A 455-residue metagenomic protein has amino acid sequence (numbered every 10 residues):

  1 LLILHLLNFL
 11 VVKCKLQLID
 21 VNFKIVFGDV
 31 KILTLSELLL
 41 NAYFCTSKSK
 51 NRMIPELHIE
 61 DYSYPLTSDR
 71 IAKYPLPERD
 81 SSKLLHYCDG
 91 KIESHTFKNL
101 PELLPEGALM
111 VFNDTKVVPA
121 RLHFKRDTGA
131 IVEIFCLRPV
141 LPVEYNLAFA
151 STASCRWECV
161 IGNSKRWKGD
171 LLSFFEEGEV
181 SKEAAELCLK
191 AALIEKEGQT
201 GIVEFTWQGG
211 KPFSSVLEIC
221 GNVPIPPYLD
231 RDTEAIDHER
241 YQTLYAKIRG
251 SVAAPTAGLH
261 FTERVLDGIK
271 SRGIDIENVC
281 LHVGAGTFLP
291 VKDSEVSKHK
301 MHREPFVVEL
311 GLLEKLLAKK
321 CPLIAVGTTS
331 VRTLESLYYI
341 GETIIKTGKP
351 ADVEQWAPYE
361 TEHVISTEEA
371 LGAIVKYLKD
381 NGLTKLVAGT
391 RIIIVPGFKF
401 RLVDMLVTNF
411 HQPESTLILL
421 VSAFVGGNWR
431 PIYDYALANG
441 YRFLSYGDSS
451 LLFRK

Functional and structural regions predicted by a protein language model:
L2-L10, L16: Extreme N-terminal basic, low-complexity initiation segments that serve as generic localization/processing leaders
H5-N8, N22, N51: Intrinsic-disorder-associated, low-complexity terminal segments enriched in Asp/Asn/His/Tyr and depleted of Lys/Arg
K15-D20, F27: Intrinsic low-complexity, disordered N-terminal segments enriched in polar/charged/small residues
M53-K455: Surface-exposed, charge/polar-rich loops and edge strands
